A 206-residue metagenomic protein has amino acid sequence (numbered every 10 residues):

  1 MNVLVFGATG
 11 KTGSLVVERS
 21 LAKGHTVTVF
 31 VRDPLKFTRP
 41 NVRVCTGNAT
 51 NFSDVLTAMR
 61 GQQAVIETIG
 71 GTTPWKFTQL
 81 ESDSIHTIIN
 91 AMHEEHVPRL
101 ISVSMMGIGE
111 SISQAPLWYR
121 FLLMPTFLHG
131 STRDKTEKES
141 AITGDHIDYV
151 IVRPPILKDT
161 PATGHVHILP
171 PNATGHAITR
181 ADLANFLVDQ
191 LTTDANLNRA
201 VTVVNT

Functional and structural regions predicted by a protein language model:
V3-K23: N-terminal Rossmann NAD(P)H-binding glycine-rich loop of SDR-like oxidoreductase domains
F30-L35, N48-A49: N-terminal Rossmann-fold cofactor-binding loop
R43-Q62: Conserved Rossmann-fold cofactor-binding substructure of NAD(P)-dependent oxidoreductases
M59, Q63-I66, I101: N-terminal Rossmann-like NAD(P) cofactor-binding module of classical short-chain dehydrogenase/reductase
T72-L100, S131, E137: NAD(P)-cofactor binding segment of oxidoreductase domains
P74, M106-I112, L157-T160: Conserved catalytic-site region of short-chain dehydrogenase/reductase
H129-R133, S140-A141, D159-T206: Active-site-lining helix/loop region of Rossmann-like oxidoreductase modules
E139-T160: Conserved beta-loop-beta element that borders a ligand/cofactor-binding pocket
